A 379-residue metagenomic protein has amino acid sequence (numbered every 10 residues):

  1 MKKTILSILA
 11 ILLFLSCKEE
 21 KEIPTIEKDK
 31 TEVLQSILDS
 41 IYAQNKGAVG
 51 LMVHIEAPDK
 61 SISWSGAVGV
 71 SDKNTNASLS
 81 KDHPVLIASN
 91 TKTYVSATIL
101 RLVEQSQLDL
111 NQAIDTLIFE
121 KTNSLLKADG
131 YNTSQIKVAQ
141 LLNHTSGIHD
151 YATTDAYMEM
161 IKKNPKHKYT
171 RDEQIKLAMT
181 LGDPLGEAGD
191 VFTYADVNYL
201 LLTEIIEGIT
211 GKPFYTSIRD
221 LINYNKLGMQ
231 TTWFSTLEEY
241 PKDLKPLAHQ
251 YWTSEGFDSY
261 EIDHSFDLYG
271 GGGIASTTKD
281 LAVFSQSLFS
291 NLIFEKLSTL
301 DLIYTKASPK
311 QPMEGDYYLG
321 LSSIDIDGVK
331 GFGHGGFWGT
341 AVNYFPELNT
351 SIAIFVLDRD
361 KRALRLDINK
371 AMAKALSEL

Functional and structural regions predicted by a protein language model:
M1-L15: Sec-dependent bacterial lipoprotein signal peptides
I8, I55, K121, T145 (+1 more regions): Residues that line or immediately flank small-molecule/substrate-binding pockets and catalytic motifs
C17-V70, T210, R219, S259-L379: Catalytic loop of the DD-peptidase/beta-lactamase superfamily, centered on the K-T-G motif and neighboring
K30, L34, I87, T91 (+7 more regions): Hydrophobic (often cysteine-bearing) scaffold residues that line and stabilize catalytic clefts of nucleotide/cofactor
V49, T75-V138, G186-A195, Y269-G272 (+3 more regions): Short active-site loop at a secondary-structure junction that contains or immediately precedes the catalytic residue(s)
P58, S71-K73, S146-G147, E239: Solvent-exposed coil/turn segments that connect beta secondary-structure elements in extracytoplasmic/periplasmic
D59, I114, L237-P241: Short, solvent-exposed turn/loop segments enriched in Gly/Ser/Thr/Pro and often Arg
L126-G335: Short, surface-exposed loop or secondary-structure junction motifs that flank catalytic or metal-binding residues
